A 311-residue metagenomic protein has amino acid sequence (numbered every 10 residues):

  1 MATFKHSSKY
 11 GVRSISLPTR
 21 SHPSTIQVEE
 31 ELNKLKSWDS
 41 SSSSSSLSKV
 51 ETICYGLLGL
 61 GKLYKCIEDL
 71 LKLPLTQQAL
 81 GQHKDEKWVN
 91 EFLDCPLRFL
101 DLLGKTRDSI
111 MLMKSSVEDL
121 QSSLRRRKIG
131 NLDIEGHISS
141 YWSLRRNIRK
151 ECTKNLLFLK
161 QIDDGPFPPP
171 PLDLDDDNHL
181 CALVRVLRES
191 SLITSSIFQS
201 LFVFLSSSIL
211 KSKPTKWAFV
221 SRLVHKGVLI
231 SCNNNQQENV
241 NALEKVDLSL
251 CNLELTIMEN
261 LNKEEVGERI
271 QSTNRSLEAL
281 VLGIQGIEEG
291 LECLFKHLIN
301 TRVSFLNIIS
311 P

Functional and structural regions predicted by a protein language model:
M1-P311: Long, contiguous alpha-helical bundle segments
